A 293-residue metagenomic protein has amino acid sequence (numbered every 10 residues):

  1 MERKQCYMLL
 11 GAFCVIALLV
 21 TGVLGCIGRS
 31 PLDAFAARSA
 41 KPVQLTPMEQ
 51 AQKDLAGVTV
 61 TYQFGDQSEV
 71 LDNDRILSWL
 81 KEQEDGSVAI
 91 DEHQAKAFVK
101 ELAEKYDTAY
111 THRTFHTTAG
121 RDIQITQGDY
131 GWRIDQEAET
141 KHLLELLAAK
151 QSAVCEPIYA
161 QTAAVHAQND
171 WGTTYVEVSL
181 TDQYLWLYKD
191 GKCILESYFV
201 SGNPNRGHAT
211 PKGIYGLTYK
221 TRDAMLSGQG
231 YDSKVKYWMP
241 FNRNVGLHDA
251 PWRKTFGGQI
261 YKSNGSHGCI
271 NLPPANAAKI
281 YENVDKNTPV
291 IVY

Functional and structural regions predicted by a protein language model:
M1-V15: N-terminal Sec-pathway targeting helices
I16-I27: Hydrophobic alpha-helical membrane-insertion segments, chiefly the h-region of N-terminal signal peptides
S30-Y175: Short glycine/threonine-rich beta-strand-turn micro-motifs
L55-G57, I90, Y110, W171-T173 (+7 more regions): Extracytoplasmic
G65-Q67, D74, T118-G120, G128-Y130 (+6 more regions): Solvent-exposed coil/turn segments that connect beta secondary-structure elements in extracytoplasmic/periplasmic
K96-A97, E101, A209-K212, T221-Y293: Exported/periplasmic cell-wall-interacting domains
A164-N203: A structural motif detector for short, solvent-exposed N-terminal "entry" segments of globular domains
V200-Y215: Electropositive
